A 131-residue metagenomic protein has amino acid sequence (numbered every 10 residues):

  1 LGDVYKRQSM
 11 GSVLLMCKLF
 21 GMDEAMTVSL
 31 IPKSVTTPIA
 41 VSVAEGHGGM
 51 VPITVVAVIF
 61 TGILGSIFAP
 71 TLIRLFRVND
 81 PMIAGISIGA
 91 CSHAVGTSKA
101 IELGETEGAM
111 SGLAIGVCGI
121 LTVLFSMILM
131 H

Functional and structural regions predicted by a protein language model:
L1-Y5: Short, small-residue-biased leader/transition segments that mark boundaries at the very start of proteins
K6-K18, T37-V41, G62-R74, A94 (+2 more regions): Transmembrane alpha-helical segments of multi-pass membrane transport proteins and ion-pumping complexes
M16-M22, L30: Short, exposed beta-strand "edge-strand" segments with a Pro/Gly-rich flavor and a Y/T-containing core
F20-M22, G48, R77, M130: Short helix-capping/hinge motifs at transmembrane helix termini and TM-loop junctions
M26-V55, I59-F60, N79-V117: Alpha-helical membrane segments and immediately flanking helix-loop junctions that form or couple to the substrate/ion
